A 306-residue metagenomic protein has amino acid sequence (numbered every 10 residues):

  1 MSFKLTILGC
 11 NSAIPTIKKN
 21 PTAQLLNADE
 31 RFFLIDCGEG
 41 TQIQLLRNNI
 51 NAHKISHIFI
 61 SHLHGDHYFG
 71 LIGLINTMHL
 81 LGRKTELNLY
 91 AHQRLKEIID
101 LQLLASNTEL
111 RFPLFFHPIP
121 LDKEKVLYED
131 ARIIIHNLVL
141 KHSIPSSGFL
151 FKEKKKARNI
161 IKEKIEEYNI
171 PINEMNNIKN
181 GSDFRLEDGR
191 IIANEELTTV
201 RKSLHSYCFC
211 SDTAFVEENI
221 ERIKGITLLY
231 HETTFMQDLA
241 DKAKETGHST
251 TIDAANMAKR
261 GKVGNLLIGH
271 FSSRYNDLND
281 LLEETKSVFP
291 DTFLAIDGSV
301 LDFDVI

Functional and structural regions predicted by a protein language model:
M1-N48, K84-E86, F149-F151, R158 (+2 more regions): Conserved beta-strand hairpin/beta-sheet module of binuclear metal-dependent hydrolase folds, prominently
L5, D36, L45, H62 (+8 more regions): Divalent metal-coordination and catalytic microenvironments
C10-N11, G40, L63, R94 (+5 more regions): Active-site metal-binding loops of divalent metal-dependent hydrolases
T16, Y128-F209, T213-R222, L228: Active-site-proximal loop/helix segment associated with metal-binding centers of metalloenzymes
G40-Y90, P118-P120: Active-site metal-binding motif and surrounding structural segment of the metallo-beta-lactamase
E86-R94, L267-G269: Short internal beta-strands
N107-I119: A glycine-rich helix N-cap at a beta->alpha junction
N180-D302: Cap/insert and terminal regions of metallo-dependent hydrolase folds
